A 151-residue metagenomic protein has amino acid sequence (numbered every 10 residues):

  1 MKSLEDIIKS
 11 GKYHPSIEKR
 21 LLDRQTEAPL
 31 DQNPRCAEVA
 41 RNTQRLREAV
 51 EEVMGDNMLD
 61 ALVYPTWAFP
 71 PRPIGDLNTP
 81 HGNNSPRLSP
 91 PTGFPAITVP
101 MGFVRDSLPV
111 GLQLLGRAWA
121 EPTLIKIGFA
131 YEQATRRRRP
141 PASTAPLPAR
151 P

Functional and structural regions predicted by a protein language model:
M1-E51, P100-L108: Short helix-loop capping/hinge segments that flank enzyme active sites or metal/cofactor-binding pockets
P34-A37, N57, F69-R87: Short, surface-exposed loop/helix-turn segments at secondary-structure junctions that function as lids/hinges flanking
R45, A49, N57, P80-N84 (+1 more regions): Generic recognition of stable, solvent-exposed alpha-helical segments in well-folded globular domains
A49-E52, L77-P100: Small-aliphatic-rich amphipathic alpha-helix that forms the alpha element of a beta-alpha
D60: Conserved acidic residues
T66: Glycine-rich, N-terminal phosphate-binding loop of Rossmann-like dinucleotide-binding domains
P91-P151: Structural helix-boundary/capping segments
